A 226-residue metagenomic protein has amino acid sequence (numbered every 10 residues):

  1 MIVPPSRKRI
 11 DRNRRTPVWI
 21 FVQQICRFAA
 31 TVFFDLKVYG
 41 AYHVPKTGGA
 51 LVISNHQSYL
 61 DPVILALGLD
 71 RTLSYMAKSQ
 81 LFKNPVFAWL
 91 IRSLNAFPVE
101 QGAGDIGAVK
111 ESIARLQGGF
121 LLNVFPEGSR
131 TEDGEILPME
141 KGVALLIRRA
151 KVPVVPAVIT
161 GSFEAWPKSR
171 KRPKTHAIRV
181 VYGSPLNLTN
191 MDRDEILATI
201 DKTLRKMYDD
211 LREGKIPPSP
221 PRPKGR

Functional and structural regions predicted by a protein language model:
M1-K8, V44, A66-L67: A short, flexible N-terminal coil/short beta segment enriched in small residues
I2-P17, G107-R226: Non-catalytic C-terminal accessory region of glycerolipid acyltransferases and related lyso-lipid remodeling enzymes
K8-I10, R14-P17, F28-T47, P221: N-terminal signal-anchor transmembrane helix
Q24, T31-V32, Y39, V44-A103 (+1 more regions): Catalytic core of membrane glycerolipid acyltransferases/transacylases, capturing the structured, soluble-facing
F34, R71, H176-I178: Residue-level signal for beta-strand positions within conserved beta-sheet cores that form or flank
L36, G40, M76, W89 (+5 more regions): Secondary-structure transition/capping residues
K37, S74, R179-V181: Generic structural signal for residues positioned in beta-strands
